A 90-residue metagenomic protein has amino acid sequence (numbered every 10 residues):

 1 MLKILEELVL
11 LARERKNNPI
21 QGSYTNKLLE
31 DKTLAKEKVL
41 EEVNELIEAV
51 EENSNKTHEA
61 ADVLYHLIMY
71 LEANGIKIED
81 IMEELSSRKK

Functional and structural regions predicted by a protein language model:
M1-A60, L64-K90: Flexible "arm" and connector segments at domain edges
